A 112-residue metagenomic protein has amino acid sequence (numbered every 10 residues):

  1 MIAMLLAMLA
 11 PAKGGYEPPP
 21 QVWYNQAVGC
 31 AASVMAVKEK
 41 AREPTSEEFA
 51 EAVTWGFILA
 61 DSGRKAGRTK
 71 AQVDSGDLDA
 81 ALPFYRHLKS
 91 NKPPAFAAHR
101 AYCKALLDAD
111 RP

Functional and structural regions predicted by a protein language model:
M1-E17: Classic N-terminal secretory signal peptides
Y16-T69: Short N-proximal segments of mature Sec-exported proteins
E48-P112: Compact alpha-helical subdomains of small soluble proteins
